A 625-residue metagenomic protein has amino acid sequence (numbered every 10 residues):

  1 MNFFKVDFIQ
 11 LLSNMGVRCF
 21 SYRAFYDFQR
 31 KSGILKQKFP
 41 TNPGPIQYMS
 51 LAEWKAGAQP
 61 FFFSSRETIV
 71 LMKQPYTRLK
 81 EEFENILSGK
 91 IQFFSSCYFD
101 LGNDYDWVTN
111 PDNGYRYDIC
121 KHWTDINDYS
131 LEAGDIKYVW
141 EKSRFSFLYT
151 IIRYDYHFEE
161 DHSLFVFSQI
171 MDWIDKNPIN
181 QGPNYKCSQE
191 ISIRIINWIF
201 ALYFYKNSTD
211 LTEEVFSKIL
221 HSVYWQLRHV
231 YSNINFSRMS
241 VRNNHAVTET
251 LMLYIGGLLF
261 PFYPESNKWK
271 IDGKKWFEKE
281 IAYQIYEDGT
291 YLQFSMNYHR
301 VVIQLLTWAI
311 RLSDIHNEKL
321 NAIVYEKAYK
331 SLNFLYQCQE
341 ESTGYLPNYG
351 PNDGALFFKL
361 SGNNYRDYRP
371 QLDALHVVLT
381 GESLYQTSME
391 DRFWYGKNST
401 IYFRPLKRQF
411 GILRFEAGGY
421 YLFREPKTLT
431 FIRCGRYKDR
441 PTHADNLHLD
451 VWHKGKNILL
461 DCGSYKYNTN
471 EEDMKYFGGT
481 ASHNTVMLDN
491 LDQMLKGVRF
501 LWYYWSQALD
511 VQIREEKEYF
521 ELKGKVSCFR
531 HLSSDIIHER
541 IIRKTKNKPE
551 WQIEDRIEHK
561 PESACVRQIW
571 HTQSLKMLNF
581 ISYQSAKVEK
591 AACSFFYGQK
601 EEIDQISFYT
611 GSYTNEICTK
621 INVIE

Functional and structural regions predicted by a protein language model:
M1-A56: Membrane-proximal basic amphipathic "stem/tether" segments
L12, S192, K359-S361, V377-V378 (+2 more regions): CBM-like, beta-strand-rich accessory domains located in the C-terminal region of large, secreted polysaccharide-active
Q37, R78-T124: Low-complexity, Ser/Thr/Pro/Gly-enriched N-terminal "stalk/linker" regions
Y117-K121, I126-A328: Aromatic-lined, polymer-binding surfaces characteristic of secreted/periplasmic polysaccharide-degrading enzymes
S143, E249, A417-G419, L447 (+1 more regions): Residues that flank catalytic or metal-binding motifs in active/ligand-binding sites
F277-E278, L406-K407, F415-A417, H443-D445 (+3 more regions): Residues that act as N-cap/strand-start positions at coil-to-secondary-structure junctions
T290-Q293, N297-I458, R514-E516: Carbohydrate-active enzyme catalytic cores, enriched for enzymes that act on polyanionic acidic polysaccharides
L459-S464: Catalytic Cys-His active-site segments of thiol-dependent hydrolases/isopeptidases
